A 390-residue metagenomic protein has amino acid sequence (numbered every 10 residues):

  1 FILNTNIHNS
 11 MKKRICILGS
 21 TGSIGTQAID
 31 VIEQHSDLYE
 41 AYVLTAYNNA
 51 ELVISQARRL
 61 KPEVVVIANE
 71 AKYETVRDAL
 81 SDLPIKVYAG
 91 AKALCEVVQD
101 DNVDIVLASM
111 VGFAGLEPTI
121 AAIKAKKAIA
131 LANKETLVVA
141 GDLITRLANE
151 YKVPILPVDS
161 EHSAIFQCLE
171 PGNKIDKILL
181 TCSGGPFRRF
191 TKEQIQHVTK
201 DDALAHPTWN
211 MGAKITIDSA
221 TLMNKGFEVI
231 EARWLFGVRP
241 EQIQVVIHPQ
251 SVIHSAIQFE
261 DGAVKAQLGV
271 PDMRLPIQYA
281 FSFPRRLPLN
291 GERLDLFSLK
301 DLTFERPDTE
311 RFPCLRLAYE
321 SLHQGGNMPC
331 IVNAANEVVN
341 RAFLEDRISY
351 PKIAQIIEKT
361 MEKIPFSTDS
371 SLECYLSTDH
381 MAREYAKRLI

Functional and structural regions predicted by a protein language model:
F1-S10: N-terminal amphipathic/basic-hydrophobic helices that include classical n-h-c signal peptides and signal-anchor
M11-I390: Catalytic, metal-anchored helix/loop core of enzyme active sites in primary metabolism
